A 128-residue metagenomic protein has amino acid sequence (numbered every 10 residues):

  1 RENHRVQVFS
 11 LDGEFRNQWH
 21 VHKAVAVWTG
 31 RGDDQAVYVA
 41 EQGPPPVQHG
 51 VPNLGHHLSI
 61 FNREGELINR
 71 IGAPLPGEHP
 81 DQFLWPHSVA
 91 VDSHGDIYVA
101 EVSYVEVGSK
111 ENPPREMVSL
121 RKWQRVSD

Functional and structural regions predicted by a protein language model:
R1-D128: Eukaryotic scaffold repeat domains enriched in small/polar residues
